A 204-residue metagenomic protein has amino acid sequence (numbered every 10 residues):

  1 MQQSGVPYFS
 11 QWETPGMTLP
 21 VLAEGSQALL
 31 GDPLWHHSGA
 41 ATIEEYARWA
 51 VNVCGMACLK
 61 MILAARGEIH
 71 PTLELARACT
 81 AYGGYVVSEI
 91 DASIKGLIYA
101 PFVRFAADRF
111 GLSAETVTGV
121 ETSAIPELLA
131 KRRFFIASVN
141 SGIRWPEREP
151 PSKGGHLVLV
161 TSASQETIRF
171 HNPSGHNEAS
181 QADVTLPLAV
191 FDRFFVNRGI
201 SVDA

Functional and structural regions predicted by a protein language model:
M1-S93: Active-site-adjacent structural segments surrounding the nucleophilic cysteine of cysteine proteases and isopeptidases
S10, G16-T18, L22-E24, D32-H36 (+5 more regions): Noncatalytic regulatory segments and standalone regulatory/sensor domains
G55-M56, K95-A100, K153, L188: A structural signal for well-ordered alpha-helical scaffolds and beta->alpha junctions
M56-K60, A100-R104, T122, P126: Extracytoplasmic/secreted envelope proteins and their assembly/folding machinery, especially bacterial periplasmic
C58, I62, R66, A106-F110 (+1 more regions): Sec/Tat-exported extracytoplasmic proteins
G84-T118: Mid-length scaffold segments of soluble, non-membrane domains
V117-H171, D203: Active-site-adjacent substructure of cysteine-protease-like catalytic cores
